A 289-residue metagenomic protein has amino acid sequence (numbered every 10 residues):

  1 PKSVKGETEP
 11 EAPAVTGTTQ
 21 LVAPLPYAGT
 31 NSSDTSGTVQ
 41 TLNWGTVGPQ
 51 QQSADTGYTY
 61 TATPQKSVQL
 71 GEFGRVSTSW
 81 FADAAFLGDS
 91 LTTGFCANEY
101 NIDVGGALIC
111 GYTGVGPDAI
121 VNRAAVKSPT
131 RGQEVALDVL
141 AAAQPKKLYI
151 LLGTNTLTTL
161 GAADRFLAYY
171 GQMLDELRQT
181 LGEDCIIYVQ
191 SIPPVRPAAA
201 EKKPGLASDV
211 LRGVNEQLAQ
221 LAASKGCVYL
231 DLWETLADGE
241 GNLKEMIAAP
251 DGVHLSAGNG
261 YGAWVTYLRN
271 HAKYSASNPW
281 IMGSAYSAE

Functional and structural regions predicted by a protein language model:
P1-A85, T92-T93, A97, S275-E289: N-terminal secretory targeting modules
P1-Q20, V76-S77, G94, C110 (+9 more regions): Extracellular glycan-modifying ectodomains
G74-A168: Conserved SGNH/GDSL esterase-like catalytic core that processes O-acyl groups on lipids and polysaccharides
W80-D83, A143-L148, G182-Y188, S224-V228: Loop/turn elements at helix/coil->beta-strand transitions in domains of secreted/extracellular proteins
C96, Q144, G153, G171 (+3 more regions): Sec-exported extracytoplasmic/periplasmic mature domains
L151, Q190-S191: Alpha/beta-hydrolase-fold catalytic nucleophile elbow
A163-M173, L211-R212: Charged helix-capping and loop-helix junction motifs
V195-E289: Catalytic His-Asp segment of secreted/periplasmic serine-dependent ester chemistry enzymes
